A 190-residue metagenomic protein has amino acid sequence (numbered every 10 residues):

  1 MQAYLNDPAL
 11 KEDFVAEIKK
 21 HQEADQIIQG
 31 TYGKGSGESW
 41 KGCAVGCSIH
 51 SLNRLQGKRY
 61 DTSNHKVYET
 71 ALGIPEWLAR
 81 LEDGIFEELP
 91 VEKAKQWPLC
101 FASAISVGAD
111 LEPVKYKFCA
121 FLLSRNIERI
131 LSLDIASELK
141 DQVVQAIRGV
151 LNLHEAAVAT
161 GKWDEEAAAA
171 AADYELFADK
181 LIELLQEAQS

Functional and structural regions predicted by a protein language model:
M1-S190: Short, glycine-biased loop/turn motifs at secondary-structure junctions and in low-complexity Ser/Thr/Pro-rich termini
